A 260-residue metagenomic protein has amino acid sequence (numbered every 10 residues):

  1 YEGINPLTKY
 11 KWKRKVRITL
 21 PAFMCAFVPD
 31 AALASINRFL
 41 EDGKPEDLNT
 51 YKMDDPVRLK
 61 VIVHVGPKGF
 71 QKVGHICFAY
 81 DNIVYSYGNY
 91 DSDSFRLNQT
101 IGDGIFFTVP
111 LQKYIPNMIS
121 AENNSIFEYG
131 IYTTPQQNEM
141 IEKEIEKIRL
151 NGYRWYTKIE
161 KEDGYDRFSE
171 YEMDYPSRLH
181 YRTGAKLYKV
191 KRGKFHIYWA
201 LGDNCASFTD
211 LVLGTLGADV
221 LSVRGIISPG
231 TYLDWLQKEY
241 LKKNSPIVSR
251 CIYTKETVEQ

Functional and structural regions predicted by a protein language model:
Y1-K44, L150-Q260: Activation targets extended, charge/polar-rich intrinsically disordered C-terminal tails
S35-F39, P45, Y51-L150, W199: Glycine-rich catalytic cores of cysteine/serine-nucleophile enzymes that process amide/ester linkages in cell-envelope
